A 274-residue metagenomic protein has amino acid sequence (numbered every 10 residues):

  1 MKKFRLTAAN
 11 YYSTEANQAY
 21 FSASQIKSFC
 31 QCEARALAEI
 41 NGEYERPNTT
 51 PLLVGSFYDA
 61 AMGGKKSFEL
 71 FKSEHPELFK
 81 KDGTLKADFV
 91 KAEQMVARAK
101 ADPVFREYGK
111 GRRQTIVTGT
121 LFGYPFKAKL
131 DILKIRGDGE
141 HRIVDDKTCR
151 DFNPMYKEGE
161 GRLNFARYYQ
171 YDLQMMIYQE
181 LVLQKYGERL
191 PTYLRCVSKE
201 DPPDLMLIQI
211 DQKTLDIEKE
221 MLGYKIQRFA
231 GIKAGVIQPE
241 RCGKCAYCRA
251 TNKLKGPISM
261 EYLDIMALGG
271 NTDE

Functional and structural regions predicted by a protein language model:
M1-L130, A246, I258: Metal-dependent nuclease catalytic cores that hydrolyze phosphodiester bonds in DNA/RNA, characterized by
E45-P47, K81-T84, M155-Y169, D211-K213: Short histidine-centered catalytic/ligand-binding loop motif
M62-K66, T148-D151, L183-G187, A230: Hydrophobic/aromatic-lined pockets within catalytic cores
V96, F165-D172, I177-E274: Metal-dependent nuclease catalytic regions and adjoining charged, substrate-binding loops involved in nucleic-acid end
V104-G109, K134-I143, V182-L190: Secondary-structure boundary elements
I116-T118, D146-D151, V197-K199: Histidine- and/or cysteine-centered catalytic micro-motif in compact active-site loops
V117-T120, K129-D131, R162-A166, I177-L183: Short secondary-structure capping micro-motifs at structural edges
A128-G161, Y178: Conserved catalytic cores of phosphodiester-cleaving nucleases, focusing on short active-site segments
